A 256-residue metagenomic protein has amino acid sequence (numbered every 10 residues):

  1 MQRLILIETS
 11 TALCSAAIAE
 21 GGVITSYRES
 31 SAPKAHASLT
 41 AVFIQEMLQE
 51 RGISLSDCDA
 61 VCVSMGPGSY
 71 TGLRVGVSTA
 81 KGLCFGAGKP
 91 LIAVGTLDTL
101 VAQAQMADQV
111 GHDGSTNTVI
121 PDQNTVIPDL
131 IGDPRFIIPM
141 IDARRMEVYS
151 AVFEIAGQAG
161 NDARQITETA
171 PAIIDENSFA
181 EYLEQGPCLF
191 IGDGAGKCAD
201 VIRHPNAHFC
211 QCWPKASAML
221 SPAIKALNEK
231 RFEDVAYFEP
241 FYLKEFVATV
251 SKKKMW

Functional and structural regions predicted by a protein language model:
M1-M65: N-terminal beta-alpha supersecondary unit
A17, Y149-F153, F241: Conserved hydrophobic/aromatic positions in well-ordered beta-strands
V23, P90-P214, V247-A248: Surface "functional belts" at beta-alpha junctions
S31-L39, Y70, R74, S78 (+2 more regions): Residues at secondary-structure transition points
M47-R51, G86, A104, A216-L227: Stable alpha-helical structural segments in soluble proteins, enriched in small hydrophobic residues
V63-T96: DPxDG-like acidic metal-binding loop motif
F209-W256: Acyltransferase
